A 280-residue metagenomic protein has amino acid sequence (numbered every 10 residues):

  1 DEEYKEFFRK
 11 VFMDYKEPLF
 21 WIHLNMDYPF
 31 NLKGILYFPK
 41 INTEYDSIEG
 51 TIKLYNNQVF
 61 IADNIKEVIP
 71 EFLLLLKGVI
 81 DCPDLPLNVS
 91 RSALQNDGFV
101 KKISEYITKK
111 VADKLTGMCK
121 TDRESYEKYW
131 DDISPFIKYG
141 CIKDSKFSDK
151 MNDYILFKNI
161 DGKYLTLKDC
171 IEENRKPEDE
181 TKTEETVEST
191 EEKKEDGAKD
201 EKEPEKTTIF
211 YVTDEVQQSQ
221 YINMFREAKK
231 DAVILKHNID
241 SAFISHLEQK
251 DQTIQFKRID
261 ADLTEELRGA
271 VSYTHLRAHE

Functional and structural regions predicted by a protein language model:
D1-R277: Conserved GHKL (Bergerat-fold) ATPase module
E280: Acidic-residue sensor for enzyme active/binding pockets
